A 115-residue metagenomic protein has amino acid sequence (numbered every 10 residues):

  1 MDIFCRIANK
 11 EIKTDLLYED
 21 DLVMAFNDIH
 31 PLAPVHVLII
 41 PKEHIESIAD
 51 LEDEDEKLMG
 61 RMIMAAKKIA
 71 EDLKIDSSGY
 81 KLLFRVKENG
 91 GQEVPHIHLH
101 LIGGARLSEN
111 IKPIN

Functional and structural regions predicted by a protein language model:
M1-N115: HIT superfamily nucleotide-processing domains
